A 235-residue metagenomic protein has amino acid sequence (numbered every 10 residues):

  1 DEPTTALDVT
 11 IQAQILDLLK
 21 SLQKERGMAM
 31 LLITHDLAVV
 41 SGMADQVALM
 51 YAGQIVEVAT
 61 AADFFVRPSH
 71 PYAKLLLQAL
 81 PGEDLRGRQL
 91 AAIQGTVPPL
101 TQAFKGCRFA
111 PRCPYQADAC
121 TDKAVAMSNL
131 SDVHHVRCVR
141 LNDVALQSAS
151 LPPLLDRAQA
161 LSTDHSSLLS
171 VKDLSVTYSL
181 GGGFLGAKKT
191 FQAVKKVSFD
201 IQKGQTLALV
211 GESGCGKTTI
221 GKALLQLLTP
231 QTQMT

Functional and structural regions predicted by a protein language model:
D1-V66, V136-T235: ABC transporter nucleotide-binding domains
T60-S167, G181: Charged, flexible cofactor/metal-binding loops and thiol motifs
